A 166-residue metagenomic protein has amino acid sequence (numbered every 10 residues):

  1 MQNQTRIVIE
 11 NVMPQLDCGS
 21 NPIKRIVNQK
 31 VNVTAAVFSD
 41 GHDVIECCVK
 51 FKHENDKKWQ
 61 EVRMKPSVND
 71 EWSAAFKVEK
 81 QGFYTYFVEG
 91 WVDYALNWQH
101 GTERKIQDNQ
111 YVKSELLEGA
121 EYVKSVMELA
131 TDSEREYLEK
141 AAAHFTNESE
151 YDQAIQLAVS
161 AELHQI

Functional and structural regions predicted by a protein language model:
M1-D40, E103-S133: Non-catalytic, glycine-rich low-complexity segments
P22, K30, N55-A74: Beta-rich interaction modules in large eukaryotic scaffold/regulatory proteins
R25-V31, V159-I166: Basic K/R-rich, polyanion-interacting modules in nucleoproteins and related proteins
V31, I45, G82-Y84: Hydrophobic core residues within well-ordered beta-strands of beta-rich domains
F38-H42, E79-Q81: Short solvent-exposed strand-capping/beta-turn motif centered on an Asx-Ser/Thr pair
D40, F51-K58: Change "in extracellular beta-sheet-rich domains … of secreted and cell-surface proteins" to "in beta-sheet-rich domains
C47-V49: Short beta-strand elements bearing conserved aromatic residues within extracellular beta-rich modules
R63-Q165: Extended acidic/polar, glycine-enriched regions that form or flank non-catalytic beta-rich accessory modules
